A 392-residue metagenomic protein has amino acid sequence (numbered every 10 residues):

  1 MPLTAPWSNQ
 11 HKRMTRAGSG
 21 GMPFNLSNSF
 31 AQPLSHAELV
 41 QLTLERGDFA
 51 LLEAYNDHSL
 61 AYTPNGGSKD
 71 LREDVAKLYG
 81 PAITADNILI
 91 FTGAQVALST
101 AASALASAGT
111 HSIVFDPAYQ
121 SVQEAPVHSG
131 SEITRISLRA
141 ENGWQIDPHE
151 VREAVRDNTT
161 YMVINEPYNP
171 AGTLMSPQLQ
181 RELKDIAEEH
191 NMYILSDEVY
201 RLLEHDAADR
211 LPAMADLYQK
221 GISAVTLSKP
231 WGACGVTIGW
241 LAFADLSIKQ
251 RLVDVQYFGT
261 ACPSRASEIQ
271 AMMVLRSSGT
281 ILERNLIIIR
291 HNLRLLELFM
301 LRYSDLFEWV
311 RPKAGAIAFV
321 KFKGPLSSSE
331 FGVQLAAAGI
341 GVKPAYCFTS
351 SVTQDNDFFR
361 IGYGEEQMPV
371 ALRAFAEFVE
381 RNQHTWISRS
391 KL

Functional and structural regions predicted by a protein language model:
P2-G93, R276-S277, N382: N-terminal small-domain helix-loop-helix segment of the aminotransferase-like
N28, M272, I289-E297, E308-K321 (+2 more regions): Conserved glycine-rich beta-strand-loop-beta hairpin in the small C-terminal domain of fold type I
L51, D57-D185, L202-L203, A208-L217 (+1 more regions): Conserved core of the PLP fold type I
I113, A337-A338, S350-L392: PLP-dependent enzyme catalytic core of the Aspartate aminotransferase-like
S129, E189-H190, Y303, A338 (+1 more regions): Helix C-cap/helix->beta junction micro-motif
D216-R290, E297-L298, H384-S388: Conserved core segment of the aminotransferase class I/II
F307-E308, I317-R360, E365: Conserved C-terminal alpha-helix-loop-beta "cap" of PLP-dependent enzymes that closes/shapes the active-site mouth
